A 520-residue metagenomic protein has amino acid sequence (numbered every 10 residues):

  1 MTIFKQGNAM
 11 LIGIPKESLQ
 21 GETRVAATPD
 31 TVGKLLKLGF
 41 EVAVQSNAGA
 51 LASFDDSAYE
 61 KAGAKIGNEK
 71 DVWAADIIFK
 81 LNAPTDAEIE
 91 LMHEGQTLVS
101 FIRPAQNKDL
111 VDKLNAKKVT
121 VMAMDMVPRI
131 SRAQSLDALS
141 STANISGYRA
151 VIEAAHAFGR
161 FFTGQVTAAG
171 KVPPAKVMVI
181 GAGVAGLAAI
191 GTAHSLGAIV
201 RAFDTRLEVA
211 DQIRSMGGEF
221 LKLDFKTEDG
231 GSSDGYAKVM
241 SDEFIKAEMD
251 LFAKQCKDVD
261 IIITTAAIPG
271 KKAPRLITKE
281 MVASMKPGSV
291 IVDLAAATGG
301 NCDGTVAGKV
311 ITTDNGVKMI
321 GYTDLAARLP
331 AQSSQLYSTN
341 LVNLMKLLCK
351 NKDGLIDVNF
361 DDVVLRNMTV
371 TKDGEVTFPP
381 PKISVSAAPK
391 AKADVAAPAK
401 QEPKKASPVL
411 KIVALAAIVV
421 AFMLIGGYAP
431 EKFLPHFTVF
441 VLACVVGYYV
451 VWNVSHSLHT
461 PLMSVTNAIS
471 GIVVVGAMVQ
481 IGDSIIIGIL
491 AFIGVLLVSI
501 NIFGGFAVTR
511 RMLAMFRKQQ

Functional and structural regions predicted by a protein language model:
T2-L11, E17, P84-K176, S334: Glycine/serine-rich phosphate-binding loop and adjoining beta1-alpha1 elements at the start of nucleotide-handling
A9-K113, K117: An N-terminal-biased, well-structured beta-alpha scaffold segment characteristic of Rossmann-like dinucleotide-binding
P15-F54, G164-Q255, P403-A406, L424-G426: Glycine-rich phosphate/diphosphate-binding loop of Rossmann-like nucleotide-binding domains
G63-W73, A83-P84, G231-I262, A266-K279 (+1 more regions): A structured beta-alpha segment of the ubiquitous adenosine-cofactor-binding alpha/beta core
A105-S131, K271-Y322: Rossmann-fold NAD(P)-binding glycine/threonine-rich loop
D125-V127, S131-T167, P174, C302-P389: Adenosine-phosphate binding glycine-rich loop
P430-A443, S464-V465, G488, F492-V495: Structural signature of hydrophobic alpha-helical transmembrane segments
A468-M478: Small-residue-rich segments of transmembrane alpha-helices in multi-pass membrane proteins, especially helix faces
